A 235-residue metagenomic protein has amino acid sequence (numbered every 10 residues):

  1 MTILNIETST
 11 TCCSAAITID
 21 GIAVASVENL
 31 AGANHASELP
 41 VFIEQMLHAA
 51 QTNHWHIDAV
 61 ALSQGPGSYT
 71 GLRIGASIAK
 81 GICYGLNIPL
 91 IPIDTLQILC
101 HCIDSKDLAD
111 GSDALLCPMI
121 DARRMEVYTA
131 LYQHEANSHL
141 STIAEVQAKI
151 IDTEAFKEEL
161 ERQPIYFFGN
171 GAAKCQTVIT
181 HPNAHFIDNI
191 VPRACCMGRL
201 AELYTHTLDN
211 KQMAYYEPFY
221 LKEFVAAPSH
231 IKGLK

Functional and structural regions predicted by a protein language model:
M1-P66: N-terminal beta-alpha supersecondary unit
I22, N34, P89-P192, Y220 (+2 more regions): Surface "functional belts" at beta-alpha junctions
L30-E38, Y69, R73, S77 (+2 more regions): Residues at secondary-structure transition points
M46-A50, G85, I103, A194-T205: Stable alpha-helical structural segments in soluble proteins, enriched in small hydrophobic residues
H48-W55, Y84-I93, A109-G111: Phosphate-handling active-site elements
A61-L90, T95: DPxDG-like acidic metal-binding loop motif
I187-K235: Acyltransferase
